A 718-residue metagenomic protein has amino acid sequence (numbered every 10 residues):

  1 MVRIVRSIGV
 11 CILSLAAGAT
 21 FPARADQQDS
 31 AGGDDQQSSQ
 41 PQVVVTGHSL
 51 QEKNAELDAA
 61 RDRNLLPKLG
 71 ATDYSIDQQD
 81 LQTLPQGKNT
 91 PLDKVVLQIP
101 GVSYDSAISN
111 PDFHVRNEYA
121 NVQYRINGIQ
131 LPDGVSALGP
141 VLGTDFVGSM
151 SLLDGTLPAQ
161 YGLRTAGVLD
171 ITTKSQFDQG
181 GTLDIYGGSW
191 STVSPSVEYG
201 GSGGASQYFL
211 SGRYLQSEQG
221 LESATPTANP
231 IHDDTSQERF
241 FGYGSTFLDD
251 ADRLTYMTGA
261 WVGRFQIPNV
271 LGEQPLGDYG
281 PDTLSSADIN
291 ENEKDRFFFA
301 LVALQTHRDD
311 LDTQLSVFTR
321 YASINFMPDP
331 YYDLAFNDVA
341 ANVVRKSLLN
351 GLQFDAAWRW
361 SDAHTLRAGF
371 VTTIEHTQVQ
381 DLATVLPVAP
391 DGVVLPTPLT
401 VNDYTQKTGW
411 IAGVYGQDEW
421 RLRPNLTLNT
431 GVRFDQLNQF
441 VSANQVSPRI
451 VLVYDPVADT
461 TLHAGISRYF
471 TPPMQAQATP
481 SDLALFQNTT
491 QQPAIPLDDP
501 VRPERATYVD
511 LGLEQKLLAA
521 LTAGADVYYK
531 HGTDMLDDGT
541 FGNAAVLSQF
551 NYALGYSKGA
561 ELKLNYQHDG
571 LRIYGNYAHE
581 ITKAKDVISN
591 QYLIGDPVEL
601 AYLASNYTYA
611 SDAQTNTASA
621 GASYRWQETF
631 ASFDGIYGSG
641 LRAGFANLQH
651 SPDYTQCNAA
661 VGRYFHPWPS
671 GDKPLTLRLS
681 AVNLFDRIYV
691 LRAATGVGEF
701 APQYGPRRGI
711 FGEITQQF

Functional and structural regions predicted by a protein language model:
D73, L84-K88, D93-L131, G148: Extracytoplasmic beta-strand/coil segments of soluble accessory domains associated with Gram-negative outer-membrane
H114, I129-G155: Short acidic/polar hinge/loop motifs at secondary-structure boundaries that mediate gating or recognition
P140, G148-L157, V168-S202, L210-G212 (+2 more regions): Short strand-turn segments of transmembrane beta-barrel domains in outer membranes, especially the first one or two
S189-Q216, T227-P268, N292-D312, W360-L366 (+1 more regions): Transmembrane beta-barrel wall of Gram-negative outer-membrane proteins
G200, S245-F247, Y607-F718: Conserved C-terminal beta-signal and adjacent last beta-strands/turns of outer-membrane beta-barrel proteins
V270-D278, A383, F440, Y454 (+5 more regions): Surface-exposed extracellular loop regions of Gram-negative outer-membrane beta-barrel proteins, predominantly
D312-P328, D455, L462, Q477 (+5 more regions): Membrane-embedded beta-barrel scaffold of Gram-negative outer-membrane proteins
R421-R423, A523-H531, S548-G644, T715: Gram-negative outer-membrane beta-barrel transporters
